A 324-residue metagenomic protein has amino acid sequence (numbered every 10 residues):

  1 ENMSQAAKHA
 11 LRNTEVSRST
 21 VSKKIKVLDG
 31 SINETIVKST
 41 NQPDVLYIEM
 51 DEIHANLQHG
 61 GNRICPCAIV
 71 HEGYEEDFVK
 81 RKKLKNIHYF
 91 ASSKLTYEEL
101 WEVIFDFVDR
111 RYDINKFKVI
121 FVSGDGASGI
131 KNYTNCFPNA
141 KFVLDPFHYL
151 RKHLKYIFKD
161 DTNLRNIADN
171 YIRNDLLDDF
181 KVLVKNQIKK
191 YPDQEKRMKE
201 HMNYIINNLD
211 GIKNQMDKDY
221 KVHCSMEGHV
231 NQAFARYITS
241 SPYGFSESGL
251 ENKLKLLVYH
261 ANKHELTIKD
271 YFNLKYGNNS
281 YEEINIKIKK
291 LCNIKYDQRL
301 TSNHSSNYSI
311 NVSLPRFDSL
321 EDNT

Functional and structural regions predicted by a protein language model:
M3-Q5, T14-F121, S128, T301-S305 (+2 more regions): RNase H-like nuclease fold core
A10, V103, F107-T324: Acidic/histidine-rich catalytic cores and adjacent linkers of DNA breakage/strand-transfer/modification proteins
